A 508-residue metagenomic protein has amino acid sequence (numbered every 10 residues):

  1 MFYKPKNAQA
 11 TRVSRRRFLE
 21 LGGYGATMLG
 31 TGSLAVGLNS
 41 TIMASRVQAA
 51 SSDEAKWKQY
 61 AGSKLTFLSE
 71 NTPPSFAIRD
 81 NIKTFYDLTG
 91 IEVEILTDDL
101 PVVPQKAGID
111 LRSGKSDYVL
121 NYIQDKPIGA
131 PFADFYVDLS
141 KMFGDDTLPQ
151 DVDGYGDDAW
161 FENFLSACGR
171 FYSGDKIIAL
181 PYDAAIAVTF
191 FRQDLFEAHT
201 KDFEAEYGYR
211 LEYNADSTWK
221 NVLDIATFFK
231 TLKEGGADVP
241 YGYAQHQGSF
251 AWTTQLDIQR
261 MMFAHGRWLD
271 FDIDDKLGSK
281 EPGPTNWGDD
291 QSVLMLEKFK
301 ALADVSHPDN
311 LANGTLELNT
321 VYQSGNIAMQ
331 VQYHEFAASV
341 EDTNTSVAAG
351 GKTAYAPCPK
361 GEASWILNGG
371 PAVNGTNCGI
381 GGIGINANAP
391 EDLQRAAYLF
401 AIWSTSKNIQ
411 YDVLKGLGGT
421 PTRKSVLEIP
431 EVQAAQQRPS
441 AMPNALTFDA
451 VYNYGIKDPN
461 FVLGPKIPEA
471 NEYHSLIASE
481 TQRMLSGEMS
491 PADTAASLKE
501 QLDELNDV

Functional and structural regions predicted by a protein language model:
M1-R17, G32, S40-T41: N-terminal secretory signal peptides
T11-R12, L34-T66: C-terminal segment of N-terminal export signals and the immediately downstream linker at the start of the mature
A50-Q59, D125-V188, T353-C358, I366-N368 (+3 more regions): Hinge/lid segment of periplasmic solute-binding proteins
T66, L88, A303-V305, T345-S425: Extracytoplasmic/periplasmic substrate-recognition and gating elements
D80, K126-G144, E162-R210, S217 (+4 more regions): Periplasmic solute-binding protein
K83-N163, A198-H199, E204, V321 (+3 more regions): Extracytoplasmic "Venus flytrap"/periplasmic binding protein-like
T97, A441-L502: C-terminal capping/gating helix-and-loop segments adjacent to ligand/active sites or protein-protein/ligand interfaces
W219-K230, R260-A312: Glycine-centered hinge/linker elements that transmit conformational signals in sensory and ligand-binding systems
